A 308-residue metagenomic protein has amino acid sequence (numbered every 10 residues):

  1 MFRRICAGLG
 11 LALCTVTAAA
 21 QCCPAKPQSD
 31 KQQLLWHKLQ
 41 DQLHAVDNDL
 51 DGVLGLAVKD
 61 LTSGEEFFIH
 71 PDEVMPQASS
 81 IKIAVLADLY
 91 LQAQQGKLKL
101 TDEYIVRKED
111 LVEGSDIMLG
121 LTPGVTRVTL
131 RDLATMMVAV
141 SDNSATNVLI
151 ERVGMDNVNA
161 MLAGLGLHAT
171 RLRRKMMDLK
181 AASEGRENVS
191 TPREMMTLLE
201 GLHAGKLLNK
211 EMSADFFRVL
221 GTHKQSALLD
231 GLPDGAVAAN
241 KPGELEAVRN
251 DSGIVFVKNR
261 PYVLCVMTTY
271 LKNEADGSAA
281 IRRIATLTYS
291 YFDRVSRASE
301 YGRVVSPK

Functional and structural regions predicted by a protein language model:
M1-L9: Bacterial N-terminal signal peptides that target proteins for export
G8-T17: Bacterial N-terminal signal peptides
C22-D49, R152-G154, T197-S226, P233 (+2 more regions): Structured C-terminal helix/loop/strand segments within mature extracytoplasmic catalytic/sensor domains
K38-P71: A short, well-structured edge-of-sheet supersecondary motif
V53, T126, N147-L199, H203-A204: Mid-domain, small-residue-enriched loop/turn segments at the edges of structured enzyme/sensor domains
L61-T62, L100-I117, V153-G154, V219 (+1 more regions): Acidic helix-start/capping segments at beta-turn-to-alpha-helix junctions
G64, P76-Y104, L264: Active-site SXXK
L111-N147, M155: Conserved catalytic neighborhood of penicillin-recognizing serine enzymes
